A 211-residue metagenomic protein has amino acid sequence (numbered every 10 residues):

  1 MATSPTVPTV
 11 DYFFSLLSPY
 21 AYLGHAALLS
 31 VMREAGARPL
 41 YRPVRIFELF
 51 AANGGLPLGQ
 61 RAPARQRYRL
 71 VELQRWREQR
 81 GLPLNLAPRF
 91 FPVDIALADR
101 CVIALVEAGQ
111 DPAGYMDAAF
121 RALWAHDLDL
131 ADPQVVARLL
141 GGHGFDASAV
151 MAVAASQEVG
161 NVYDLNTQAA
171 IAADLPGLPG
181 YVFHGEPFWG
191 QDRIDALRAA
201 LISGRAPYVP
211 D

Functional and structural regions predicted by a protein language model:
A2: Glycine/alanine-rich phosphate-binding loops at beta-alpha junctions
T6-D11, S15-A37, E107, G114 (+1 more regions): C-terminal cap of thioredoxin/glutaredoxin-like
L16, Y22-L123, Y208: Structural alpha/beta surface segment adjacent to cysteine/selenocysteine redox centers across thiol/disulfide enzymes
